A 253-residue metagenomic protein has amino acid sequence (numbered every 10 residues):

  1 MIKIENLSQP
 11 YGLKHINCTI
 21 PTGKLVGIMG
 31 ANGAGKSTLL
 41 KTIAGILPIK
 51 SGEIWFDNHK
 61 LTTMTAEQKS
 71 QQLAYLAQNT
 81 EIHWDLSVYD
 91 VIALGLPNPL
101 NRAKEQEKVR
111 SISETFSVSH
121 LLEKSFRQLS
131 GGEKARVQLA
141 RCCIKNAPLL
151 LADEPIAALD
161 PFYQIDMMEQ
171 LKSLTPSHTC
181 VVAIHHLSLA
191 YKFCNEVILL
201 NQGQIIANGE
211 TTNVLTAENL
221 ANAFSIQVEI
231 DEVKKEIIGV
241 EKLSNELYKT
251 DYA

Functional and structural regions predicted by a protein language model:
M29-A31: The feature captures the beta-strand-to-loop junction immediately N-terminal to the Walker
A44: Helix-to-loop junction immediately C-terminal to a conserved catalytic motif
G52-K60, K69: Conserved ABC transporter NBD signature motif
Q106-L121: Conserved ABC ATPase "signature" region
S125-L129, E133: Conserved ABC ATPase signature
L150-E154: Catalytic Walker B motif of ABC-type/P-loop ATPase nucleotide-binding domains
A223-A253: ABC ATPase nucleotide-binding domains
